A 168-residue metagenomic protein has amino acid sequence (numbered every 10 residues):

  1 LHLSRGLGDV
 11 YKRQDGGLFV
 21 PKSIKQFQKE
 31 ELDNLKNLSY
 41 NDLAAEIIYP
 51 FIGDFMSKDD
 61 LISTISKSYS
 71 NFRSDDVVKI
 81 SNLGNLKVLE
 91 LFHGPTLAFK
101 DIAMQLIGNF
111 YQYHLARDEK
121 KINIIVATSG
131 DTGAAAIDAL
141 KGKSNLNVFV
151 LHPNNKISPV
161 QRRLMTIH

Functional and structural regions predicted by a protein language model:
L1-Y11: Single conserved hydrophobic/aromatic residue that forms the stacking wall/gate of nucleotide- or nucleobase-binding
D9-R13, V20-S23: Acidic/His-enriched low-complexity segments
R13-Q14, G53, S70, Q112 (+1 more regions): Generic secondary-structure signature for well-ordered alpha-helical cores
Q14-D15, L83, E119-K121: Short, well-ordered loop/turn elements at secondary-structure boundaries
G17-L18, L86-K87, N123-I124, L146-F149: Structural motif
P21-L97: Small-residue-rich anion-binding loops in enzyme active sites
K87-G142: Well-ordered mid-protein domain cores that form the structural environment of catalytic cofactors
A134-H168: Active-site-proximal loop->helix
